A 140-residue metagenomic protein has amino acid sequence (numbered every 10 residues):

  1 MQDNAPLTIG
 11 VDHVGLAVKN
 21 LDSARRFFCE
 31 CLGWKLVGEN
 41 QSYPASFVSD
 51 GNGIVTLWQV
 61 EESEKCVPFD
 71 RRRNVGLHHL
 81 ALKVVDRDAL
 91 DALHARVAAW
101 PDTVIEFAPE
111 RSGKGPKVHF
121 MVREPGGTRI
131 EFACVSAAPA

Functional and structural regions predicted by a protein language model:
M1-D22, L77-L82, V135-A140: N-terminal beta-strand motif that seeds the catalytic metal site of vicinal oxygen chelate
M1-N4, K65-D70: Short beta-strand/turn micro-motifs at beta-sheet edges
G10, P44, G53, G76-H78 (+1 more regions): Residues that flank catalytic or metal-binding motifs in active/ligand-binding sites
A17-E61, G113: Core segments of cupin and vicinal oxygen chelate
V18-D22, L80-G126: Vicinal oxygen chelate
W58, K114, A133-P139: Short beta->alpha transition motifs characteristic of CBS
E62-P68, F107, P139-A140: A short, acidic/glycine-rich surface segment
